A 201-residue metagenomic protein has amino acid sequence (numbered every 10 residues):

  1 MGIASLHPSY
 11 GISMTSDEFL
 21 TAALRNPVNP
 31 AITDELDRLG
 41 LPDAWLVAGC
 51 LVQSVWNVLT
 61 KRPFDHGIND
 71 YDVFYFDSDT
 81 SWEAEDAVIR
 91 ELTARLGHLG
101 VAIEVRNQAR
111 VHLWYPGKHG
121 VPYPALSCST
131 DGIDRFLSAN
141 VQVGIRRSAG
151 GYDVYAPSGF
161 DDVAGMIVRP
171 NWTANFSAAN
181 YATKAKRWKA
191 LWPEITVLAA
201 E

Functional and structural regions predicted by a protein language model:
G2, H7-S9: N-terminal polybasic/positive-inside topogenic patches
Y10-E201: Catalytic cores of the polymerase beta-like nucleotidyltransferase superfamily and closely associated nucleotide
